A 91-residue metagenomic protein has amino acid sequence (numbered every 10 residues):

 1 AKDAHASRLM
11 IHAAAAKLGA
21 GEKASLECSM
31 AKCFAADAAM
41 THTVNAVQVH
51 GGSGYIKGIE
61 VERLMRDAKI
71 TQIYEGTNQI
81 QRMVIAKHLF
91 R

Functional and structural regions predicted by a protein language model:
A1-R91: Alpha-helical interface subdomain recognition
